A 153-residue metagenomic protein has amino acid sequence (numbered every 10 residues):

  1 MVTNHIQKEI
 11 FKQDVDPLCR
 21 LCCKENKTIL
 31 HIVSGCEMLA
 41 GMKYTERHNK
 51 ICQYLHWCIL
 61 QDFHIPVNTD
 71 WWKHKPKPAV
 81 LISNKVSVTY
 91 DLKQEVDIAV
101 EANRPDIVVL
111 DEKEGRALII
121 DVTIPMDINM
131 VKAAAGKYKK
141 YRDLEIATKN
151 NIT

Functional and structural regions predicted by a protein language model:
M1-N26, K50: Helix/loop segments that flank and initiate small ligand/metal-binding modules
Q13, P66-I119: Active-site metal-binding core of divalent-cation-utilizing nuclease and nuclease-like domains
C23, Y44-Q61, I65: Metal-dependent nuclease catalytic cores that hydrolyze phosphodiester bonds in DNA/RNA, characterized by
C23-K24, E37-A40: Cys/His-coordinated zinc-binding microdomains
K27-T28, G41-Y44: Short functional micro-motifs and their immediate structural scaffolds
R104-P105, G115-G136: Short beta-strand-loop-alpha-helix junction that forms the active-site gateway of nucleic-acid-processing nucleases
I146-T153: Nucleic-acid nuclease catalytic cores
